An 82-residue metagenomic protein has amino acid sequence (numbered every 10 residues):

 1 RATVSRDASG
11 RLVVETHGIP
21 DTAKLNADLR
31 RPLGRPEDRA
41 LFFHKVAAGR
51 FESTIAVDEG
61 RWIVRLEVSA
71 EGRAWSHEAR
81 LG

Functional and structural regions predicted by a protein language model:
R1-S9: Transition segment at domain starts
G10-A70: Structured, soluble extracytoplasmic/luminal domains of envelope-associated proteins
A74-G82: Edge beta-strands of extracellular beta-sandwich domains
